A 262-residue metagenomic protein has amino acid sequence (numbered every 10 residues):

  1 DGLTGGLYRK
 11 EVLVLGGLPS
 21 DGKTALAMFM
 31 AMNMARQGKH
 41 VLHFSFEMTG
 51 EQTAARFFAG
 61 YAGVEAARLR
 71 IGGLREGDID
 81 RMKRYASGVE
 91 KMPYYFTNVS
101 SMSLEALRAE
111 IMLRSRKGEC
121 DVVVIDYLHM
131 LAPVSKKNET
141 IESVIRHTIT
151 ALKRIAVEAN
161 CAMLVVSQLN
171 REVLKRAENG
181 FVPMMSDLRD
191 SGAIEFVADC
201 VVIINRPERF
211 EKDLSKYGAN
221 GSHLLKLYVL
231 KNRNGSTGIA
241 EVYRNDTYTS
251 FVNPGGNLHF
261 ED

Functional and structural regions predicted by a protein language model:
D1-G2, N33-E119, P133, I239-Y243: Cytosolic-facing regulatory segments adjacent to core modules
Y8-L13: Pre-Walker A (Motif I) flank of P-loop NTPase domains
G16-G17: The Walker A (P-loop) glycine that initiates the GxxxxGKT/S ATP-binding motif of P-loop NTPases
S20: Walker A (P-loop) phosphate-binding loop of P-loop NTPases
K23: Conserved lysine of the Walker
F46-M48, C161, V166-Q168: Conserved H-loop
G63, L69, G77, L104-V123 (+3 more regions): C-terminal regions of RecA-like/P-loop NTPase motor modules
